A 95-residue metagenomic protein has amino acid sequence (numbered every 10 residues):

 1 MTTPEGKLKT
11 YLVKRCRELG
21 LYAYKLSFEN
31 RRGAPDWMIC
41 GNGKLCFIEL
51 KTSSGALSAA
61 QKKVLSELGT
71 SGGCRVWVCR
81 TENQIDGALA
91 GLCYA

Functional and structural regions predicted by a protein language model:
M1-A95: Catalytic phosphate/metal-binding cores of nucleic-acid and nucleotide-processing enzymes, i.e., regions that mediate
